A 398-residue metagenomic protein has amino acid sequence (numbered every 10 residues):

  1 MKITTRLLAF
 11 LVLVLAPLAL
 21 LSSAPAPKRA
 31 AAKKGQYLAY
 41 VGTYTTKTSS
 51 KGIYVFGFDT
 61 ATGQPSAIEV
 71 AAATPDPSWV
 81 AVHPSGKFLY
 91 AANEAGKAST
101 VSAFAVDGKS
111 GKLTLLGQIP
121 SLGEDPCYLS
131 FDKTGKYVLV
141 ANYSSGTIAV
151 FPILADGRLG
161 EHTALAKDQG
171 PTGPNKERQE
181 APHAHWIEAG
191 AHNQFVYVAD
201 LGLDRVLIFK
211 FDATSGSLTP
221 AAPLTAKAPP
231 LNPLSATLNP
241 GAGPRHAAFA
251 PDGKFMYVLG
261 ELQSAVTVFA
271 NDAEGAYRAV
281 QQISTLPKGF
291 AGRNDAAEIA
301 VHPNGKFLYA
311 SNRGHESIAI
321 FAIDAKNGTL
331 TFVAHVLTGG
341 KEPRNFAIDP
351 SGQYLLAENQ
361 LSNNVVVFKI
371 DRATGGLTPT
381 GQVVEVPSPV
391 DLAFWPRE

Functional and structural regions predicted by a protein language model:
R29-D59: An edge-strand/N-cap motif at the start of beta-rich repeat modules
Y44-T46, E94-G96, Y143, I153 (+7 more regions): Short loop/turn segments immediately following the C-termini of beta-strands
T48-S49, T74-S85, L122-K133, Y137 (+5 more regions): Beta-rich, blade/repeat-based domains predominating in secreted/periplasmic proteins but also intracellular
G57-G63, F104-G111, F151-G160, K210-T219 (+3 more regions): Short loop/turn segments immediately following beta-strands, especially the blade-tip and inter-blade linker loops
S66-A72, T114-I119, T172-E177, A222-A226 (+4 more regions): A short beta-strand motif characteristic of beta-propeller blades
S66-G135: Blade-loop segments of beta-propeller domains
L361-V366, A373-E398: Blade-level signature of beta-propeller repeat domains, shared across WD40, Kelch, NHL, RCC1 and BNR/Asp-box propellers
